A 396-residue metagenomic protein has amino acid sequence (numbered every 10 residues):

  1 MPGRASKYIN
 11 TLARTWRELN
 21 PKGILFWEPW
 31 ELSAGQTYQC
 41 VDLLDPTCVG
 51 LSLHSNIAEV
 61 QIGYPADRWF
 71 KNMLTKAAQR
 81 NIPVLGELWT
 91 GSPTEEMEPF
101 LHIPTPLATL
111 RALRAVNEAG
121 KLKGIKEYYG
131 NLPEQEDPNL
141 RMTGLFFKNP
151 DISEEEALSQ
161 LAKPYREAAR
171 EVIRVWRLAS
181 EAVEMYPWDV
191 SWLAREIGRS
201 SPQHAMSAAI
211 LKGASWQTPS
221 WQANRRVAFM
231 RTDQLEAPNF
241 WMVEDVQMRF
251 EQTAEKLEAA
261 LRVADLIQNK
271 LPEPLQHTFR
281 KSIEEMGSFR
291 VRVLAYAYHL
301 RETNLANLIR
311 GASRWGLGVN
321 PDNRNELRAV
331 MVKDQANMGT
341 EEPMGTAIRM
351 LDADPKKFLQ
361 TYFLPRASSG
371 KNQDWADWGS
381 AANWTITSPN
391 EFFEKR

Functional and structural regions predicted by a protein language model:
G3-R396: Substrate-binding groove of N-acetylhexosamine-processing glycoside hydrolases
